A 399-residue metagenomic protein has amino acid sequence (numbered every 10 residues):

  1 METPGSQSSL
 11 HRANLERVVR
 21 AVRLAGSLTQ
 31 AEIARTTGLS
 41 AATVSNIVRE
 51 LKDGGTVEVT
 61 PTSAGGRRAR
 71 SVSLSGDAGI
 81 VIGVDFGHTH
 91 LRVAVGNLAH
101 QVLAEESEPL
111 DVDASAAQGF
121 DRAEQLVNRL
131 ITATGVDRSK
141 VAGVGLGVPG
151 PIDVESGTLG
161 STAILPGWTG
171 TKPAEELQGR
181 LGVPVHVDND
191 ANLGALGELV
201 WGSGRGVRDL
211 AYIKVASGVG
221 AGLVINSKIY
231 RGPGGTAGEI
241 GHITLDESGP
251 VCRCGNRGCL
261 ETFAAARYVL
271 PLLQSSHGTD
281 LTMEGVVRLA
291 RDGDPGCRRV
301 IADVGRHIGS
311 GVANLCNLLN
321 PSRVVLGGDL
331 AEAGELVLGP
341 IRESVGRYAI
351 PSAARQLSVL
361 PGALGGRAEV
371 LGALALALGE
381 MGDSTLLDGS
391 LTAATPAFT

Functional and structural regions predicted by a protein language model:
M1-S139, S248-V251, N256-T399: ATP-binding/phosphotransfer module of carbohydrate and carboxylate kinases, centering on a glycine-rich
L24-A25, A99, L165, W201 (+1 more regions): Short helix-capping/turn signature of helix-turn-helix
V59-T60, P184-N189, L223: General beta-strand structural signal in soluble alpha/beta enzymes
N97, V154, V224: Short, acidic, Ser/Thr-enriched surface-loop or helix-capping motifs
V102, L159, I229-Y230: Hydrophobic "anchor" residues
E106-D209, L336-R347: Glycine-rich phosphate-binding loop and adjoining helix at the ATP-binding site of ATP-dependent phosphoryl-transfer
D190, A216, A373: Active-site glycine-centered loops adjacent to acidic/histidine catalytic or metal-binding residues that shape
G206-F263: Glycine-rich phosphate-binding loop of actin/hexokinase-like ATP-binding domains
